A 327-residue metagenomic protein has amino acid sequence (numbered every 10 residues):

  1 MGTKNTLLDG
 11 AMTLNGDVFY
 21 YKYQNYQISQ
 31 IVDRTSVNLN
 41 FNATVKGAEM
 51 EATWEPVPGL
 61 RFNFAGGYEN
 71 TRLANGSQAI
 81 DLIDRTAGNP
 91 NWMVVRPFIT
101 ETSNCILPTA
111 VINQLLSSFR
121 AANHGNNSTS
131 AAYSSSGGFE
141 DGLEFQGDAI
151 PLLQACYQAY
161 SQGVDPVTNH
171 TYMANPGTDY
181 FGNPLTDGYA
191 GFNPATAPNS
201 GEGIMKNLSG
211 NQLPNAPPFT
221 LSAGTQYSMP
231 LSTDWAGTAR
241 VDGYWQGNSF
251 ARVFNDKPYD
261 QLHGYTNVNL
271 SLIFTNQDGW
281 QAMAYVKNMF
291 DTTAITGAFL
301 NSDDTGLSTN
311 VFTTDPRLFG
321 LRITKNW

Functional and structural regions predicted by a protein language model:
M1, K46-M50, F219-A223, T266-L270 (+1 more regions): Hydrophobic, lipid-facing positions within transmembrane beta-strands of outer-membrane proteins
G2-T6, E51-T53, A65, Q226-S228 (+3 more regions): Transmembrane beta-barrel domains of outer membrane proteins
L7-D9, K22, W54-L60, M229-T233 (+4 more regions): Outer-membrane beta-barrel strand-turn architecture
M12-G16, F62-F64, L221-A223, G237-V241 (+3 more regions): Transmembrane beta-strands of outer-membrane beta-barrel proteins
Y20, L39-V253: Gram-negative outer-membrane beta-barrel transporters
Q30-V37, Q78-N89, M93-V94, N255-D260 (+1 more regions): Flexible, surface-exposed loop regions and adjacent strand-edge segments of Gram-negative outer-membrane beta-barrel
N38-T44, Q212-P217, P258-G264, T305 (+1 more regions): Replace "Gram-negative outer membrane beta-barrel proteins" with "bacterial and organellar outer membrane beta-barrel
T71, G243-F254, P258, I273-W327: C-terminal beta-signal and adjacent terminal beta-strands/loops of Gram-negative outer-membrane beta-barrel proteins
